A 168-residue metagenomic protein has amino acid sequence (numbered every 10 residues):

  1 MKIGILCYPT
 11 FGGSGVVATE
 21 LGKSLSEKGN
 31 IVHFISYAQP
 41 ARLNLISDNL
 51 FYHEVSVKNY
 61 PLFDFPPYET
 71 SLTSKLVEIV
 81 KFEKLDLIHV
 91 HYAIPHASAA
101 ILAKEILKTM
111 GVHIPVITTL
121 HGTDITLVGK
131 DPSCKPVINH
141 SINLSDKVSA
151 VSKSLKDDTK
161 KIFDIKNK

Functional and structural regions predicted by a protein language model:
M1-G4: Extreme N-terminal starter segment of soluble prokaryotic enzymes
C7-F11, K23-Y68: N-terminal strand-loop element at the rim of the active site of nucleotide-sugar-dependent glycosyltransferases
G13-S24, S133: Conserved alpha-helical elements of sugar-nucleotide-dependent glycosyltransferases
S14-A18, I35-Y37, H91, L144 (+1 more regions): Replace "coordinates the UDP/GDP/TDP-sugar" with "coordinates nucleotide-activated sugar donors
P40, P95-H96, S154-K156: Alpha-helix capping/helix-boundary segments
P61-I88, A97-S98, L102, P132-P136 (+1 more regions): An amphipathic, basic-hydrophobic alpha-helix
I106, I114-D131, K147: A short, histidine- and acid-enriched strand-loop-helix "catalytic/donor-clamping" loop that lines the nucleotide-sugar
L144-K168: A short, active-site helix/loop in glycosyltransferases that binds the activated sugar's phosphate group
